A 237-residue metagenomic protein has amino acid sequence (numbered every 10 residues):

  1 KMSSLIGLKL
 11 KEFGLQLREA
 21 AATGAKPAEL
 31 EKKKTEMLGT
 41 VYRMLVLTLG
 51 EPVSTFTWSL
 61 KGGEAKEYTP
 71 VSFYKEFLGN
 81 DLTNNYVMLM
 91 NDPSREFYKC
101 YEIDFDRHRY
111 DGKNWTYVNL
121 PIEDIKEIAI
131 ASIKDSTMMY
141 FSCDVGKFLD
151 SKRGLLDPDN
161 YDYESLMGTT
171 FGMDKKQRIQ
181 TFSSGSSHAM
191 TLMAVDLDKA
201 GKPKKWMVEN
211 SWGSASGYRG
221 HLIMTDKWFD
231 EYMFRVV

Functional and structural regions predicted by a protein language model:
M2-K134, V145: Core regions of eukaryotic protease modules
T23, G62, L156-P158, I223-T225: General N-terminal targeting signals
P52, E164, T225-K227: Surface-exposed loop/turn and secondary-structure junction residues enriched for glycine/proline
R109-M190: Long, positively charged binding patches that form subdomain-scale interaction surfaces for polyanionic ligands
S142-V145, V195, N210-S211: Active-site-proximal beta-strand/loop segments in catalytic clefts of secreted hydrolases
T191-M193, M207: Residues located in well-ordered beta-strands
D198-V237: Conserved catalytic-core surface of thiol
